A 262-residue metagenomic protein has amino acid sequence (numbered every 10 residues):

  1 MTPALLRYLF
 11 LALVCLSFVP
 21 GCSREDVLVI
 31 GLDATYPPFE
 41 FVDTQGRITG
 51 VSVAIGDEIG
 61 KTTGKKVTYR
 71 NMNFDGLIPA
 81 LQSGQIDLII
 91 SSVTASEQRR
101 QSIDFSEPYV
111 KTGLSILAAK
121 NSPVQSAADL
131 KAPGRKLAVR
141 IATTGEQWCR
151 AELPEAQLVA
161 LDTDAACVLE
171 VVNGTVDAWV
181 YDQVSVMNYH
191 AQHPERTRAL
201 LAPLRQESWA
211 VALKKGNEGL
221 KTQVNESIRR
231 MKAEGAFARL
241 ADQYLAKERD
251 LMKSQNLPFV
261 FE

Functional and structural regions predicted by a protein language model:
V19-G21: C-terminal motif of bacterial Sec signal peptides marking the signal peptidase cleavage site
S23-V93, Q101, A160: Extracytoplasmic small-molecule ligand-binding "clamshell" domains of the periplasmic binding protein/Venus flytrap
A34, V110-A118, Q183, M187-R229 (+1 more regions): Periplasmic-binding protein-like
V42, G56-T63, A127-P133, G145-D162 (+1 more regions): Ligand-binding cleft/hinge of the Venus flytrap
Y69-P79, Q125, I141, V159-N173 (+1 more regions): Short helix-initiation/N-cap motifs at beta->coil->alpha
G76-P79, S92-S102, R150, V172-Q206: A ligand-binding cleft/hinge motif common to bilobed small-molecule-binding domains
A118-K136: Flexible hinge/capping segments at coil-to-helix
T144-L161, R198, R229-E262: Ligand-binding clefts/hinges and TM-proximal coupling segments of bilobed small-molecule sensing domains
